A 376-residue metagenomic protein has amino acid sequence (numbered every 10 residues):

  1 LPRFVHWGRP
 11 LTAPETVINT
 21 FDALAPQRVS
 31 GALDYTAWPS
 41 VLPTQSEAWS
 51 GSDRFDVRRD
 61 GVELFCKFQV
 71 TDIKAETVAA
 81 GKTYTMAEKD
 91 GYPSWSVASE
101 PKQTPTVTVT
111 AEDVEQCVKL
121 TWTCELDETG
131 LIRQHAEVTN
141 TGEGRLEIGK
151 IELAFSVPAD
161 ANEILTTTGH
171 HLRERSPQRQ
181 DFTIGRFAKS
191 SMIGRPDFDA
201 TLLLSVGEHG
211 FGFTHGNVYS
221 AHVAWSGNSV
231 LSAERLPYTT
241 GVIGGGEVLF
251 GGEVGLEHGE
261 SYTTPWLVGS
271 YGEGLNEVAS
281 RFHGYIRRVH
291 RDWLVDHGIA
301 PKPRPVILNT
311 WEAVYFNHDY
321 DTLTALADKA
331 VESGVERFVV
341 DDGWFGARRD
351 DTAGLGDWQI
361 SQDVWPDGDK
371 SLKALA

Functional and structural regions predicted by a protein language model:
P2-R235, F250: Polysaccharide-binding surfaces and accessory modules of carbohydrate-active proteins
G81, V254-E273: Short Pro-Gly-centered flexible turn/kink motifs
L236-P237, V314: Primarily single-stranded nucleic-acid-binding OB-fold modules
P237-E257: Short acidic, Pro/Gly- and aromatic-enriched capping/linker segments at domain boundaries
W266, S270-P305: Terminal connector regions
I299-A376: Aromatic-lined carbohydrate-binding/catalytic grooves of carbohydrate-active enzymes
